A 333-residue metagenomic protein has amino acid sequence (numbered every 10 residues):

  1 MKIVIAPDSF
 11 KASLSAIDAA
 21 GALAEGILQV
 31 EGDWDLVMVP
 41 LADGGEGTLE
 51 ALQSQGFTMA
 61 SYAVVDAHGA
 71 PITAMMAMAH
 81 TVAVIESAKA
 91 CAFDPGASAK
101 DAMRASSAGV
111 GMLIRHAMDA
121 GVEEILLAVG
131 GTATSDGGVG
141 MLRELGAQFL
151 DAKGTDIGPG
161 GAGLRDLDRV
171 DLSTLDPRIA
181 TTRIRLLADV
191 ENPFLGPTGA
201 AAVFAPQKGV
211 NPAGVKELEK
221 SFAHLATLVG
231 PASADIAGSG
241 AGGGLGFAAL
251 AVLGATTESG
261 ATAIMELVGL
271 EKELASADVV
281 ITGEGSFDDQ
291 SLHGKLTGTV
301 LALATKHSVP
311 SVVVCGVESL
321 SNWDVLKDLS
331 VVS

Functional and structural regions predicted by a protein language model:
M1-V129, A133-S333: N-terminal loops that bind phosphate or other acidic moieties and the adjacent beta-alpha structural core
